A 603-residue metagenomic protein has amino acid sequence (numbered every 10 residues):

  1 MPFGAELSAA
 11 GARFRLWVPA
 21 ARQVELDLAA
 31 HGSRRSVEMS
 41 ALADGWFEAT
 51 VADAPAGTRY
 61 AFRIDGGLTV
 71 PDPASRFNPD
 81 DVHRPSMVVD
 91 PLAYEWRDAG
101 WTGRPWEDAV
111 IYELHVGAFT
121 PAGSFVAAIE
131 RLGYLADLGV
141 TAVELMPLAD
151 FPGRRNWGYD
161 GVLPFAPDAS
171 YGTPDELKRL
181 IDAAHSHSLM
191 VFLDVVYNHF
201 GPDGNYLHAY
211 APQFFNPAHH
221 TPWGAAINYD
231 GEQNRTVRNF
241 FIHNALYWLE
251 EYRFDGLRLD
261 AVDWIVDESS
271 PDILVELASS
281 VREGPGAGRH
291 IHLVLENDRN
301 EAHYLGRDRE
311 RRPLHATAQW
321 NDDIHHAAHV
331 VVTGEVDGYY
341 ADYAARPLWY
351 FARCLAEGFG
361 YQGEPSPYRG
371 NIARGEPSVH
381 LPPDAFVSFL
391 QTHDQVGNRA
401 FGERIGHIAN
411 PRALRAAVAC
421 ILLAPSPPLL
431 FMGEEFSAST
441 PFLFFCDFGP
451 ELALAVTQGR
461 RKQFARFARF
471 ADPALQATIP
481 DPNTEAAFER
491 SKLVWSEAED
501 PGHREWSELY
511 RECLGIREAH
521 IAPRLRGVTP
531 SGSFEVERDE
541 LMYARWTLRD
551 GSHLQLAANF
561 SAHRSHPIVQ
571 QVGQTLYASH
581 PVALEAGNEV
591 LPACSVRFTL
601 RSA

Functional and structural regions predicted by a protein language model:
M1-A9, R13, R34-E113, T120-G123 (+2 more regions): The feature marks proteins involved in alpha-glucan
F14-L16, H553-F560: Short, well-ordered beta-strand segments enriched in hydrophobic/aromatic residues
W17-Q23, S561-H563, Q571: Short proline/glycine-enriched turn/loop motifs at strand-loop junctions of beta-rich domains
V18, A56-T58, A586-A603: C-terminal beta-strand-rich structural cap/linker in extracellular carbohydrate-active enzymes
I64-A99, H187, N205-P222, G338-R369 (+1 more regions): Core domains of carbohydrate- and sulfate-ester-processing enzymes
P79, A99-W106, H115-H292, H303-Y304 (+1 more regions): Substrate-binding/active-site clefts of carbohydrate-active enzymes
V82, L274, A278-D472: Conserved alpha/beta catalytic core and glycan-binding cleft of carbohydrate-active enzymes
G360-R374, L430-F445, F470-L554: Glycan-recognition and catalytic regions of carbohydrate-active enzymes
